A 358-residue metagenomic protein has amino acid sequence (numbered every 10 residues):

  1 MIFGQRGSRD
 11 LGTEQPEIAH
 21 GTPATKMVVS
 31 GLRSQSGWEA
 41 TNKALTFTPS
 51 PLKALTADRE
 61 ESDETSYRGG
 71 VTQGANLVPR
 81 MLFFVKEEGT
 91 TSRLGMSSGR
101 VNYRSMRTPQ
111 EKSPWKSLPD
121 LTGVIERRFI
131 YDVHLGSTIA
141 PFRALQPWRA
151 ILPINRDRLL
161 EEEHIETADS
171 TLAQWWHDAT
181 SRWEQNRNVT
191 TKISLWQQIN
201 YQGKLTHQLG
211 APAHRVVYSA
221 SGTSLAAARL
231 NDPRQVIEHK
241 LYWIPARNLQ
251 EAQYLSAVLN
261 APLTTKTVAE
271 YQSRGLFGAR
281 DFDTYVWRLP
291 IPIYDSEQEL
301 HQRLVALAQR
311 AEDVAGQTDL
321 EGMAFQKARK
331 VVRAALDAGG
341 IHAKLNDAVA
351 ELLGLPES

Functional and structural regions predicted by a protein language model:
M1-G4, G74, A211, S221 (+7 more regions): Functionally constrained cores in energy, signaling, and assembly domains
M1-P79: Flexible, glycine-/basic-rich loop-and-beta segments that form/coincide with the SAM-dependent methyltransferase
R6-D10, T180-R187, P262-T267, Y271 (+3 more regions): A generic secondary-structure signal for well-formed alpha-helical elements
S8-A24, L159, V216-A227, H301-A308 (+1 more regions): Short, surface-exposed, charge-dense and proline/glycine-enriched linear segments
T13-P16, A57-D63, K86-E87, F282 (+3 more regions): Intrinsic disorder/low-complexity signal
Q15, S36, P49, T56-R59 (+5 more regions): Generic low-complexity, intrinsically disordered sequence content enriched in small uncharged/hydrophobic residues
T46-A306: Polybasic, glycine- and aromatic-enriched phosphate-binding surface used to engage nucleic acids
L52, T171, V286, P290-S358: Non-catalytic DNA-recognition/assembly elements of restriction-modification systems
